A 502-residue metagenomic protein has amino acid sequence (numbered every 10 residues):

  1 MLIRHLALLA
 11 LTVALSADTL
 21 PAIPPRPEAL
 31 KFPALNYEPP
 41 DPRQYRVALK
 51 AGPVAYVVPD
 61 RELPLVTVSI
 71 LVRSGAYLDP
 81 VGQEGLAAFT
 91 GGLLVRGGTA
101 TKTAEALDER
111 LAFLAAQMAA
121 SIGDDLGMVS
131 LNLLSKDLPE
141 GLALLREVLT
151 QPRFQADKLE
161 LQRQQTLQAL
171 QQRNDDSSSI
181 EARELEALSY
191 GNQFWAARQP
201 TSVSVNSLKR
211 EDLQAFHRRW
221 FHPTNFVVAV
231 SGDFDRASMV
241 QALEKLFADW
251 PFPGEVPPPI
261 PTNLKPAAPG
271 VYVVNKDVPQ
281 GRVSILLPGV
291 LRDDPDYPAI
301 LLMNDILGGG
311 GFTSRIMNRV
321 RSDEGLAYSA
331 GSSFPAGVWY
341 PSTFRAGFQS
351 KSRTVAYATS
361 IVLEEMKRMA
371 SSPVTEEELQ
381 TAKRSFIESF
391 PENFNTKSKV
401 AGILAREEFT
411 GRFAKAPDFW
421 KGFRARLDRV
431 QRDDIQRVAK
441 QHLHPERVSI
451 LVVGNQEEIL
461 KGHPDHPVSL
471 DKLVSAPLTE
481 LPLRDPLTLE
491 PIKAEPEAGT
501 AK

Functional and structural regions predicted by a protein language model:
T19-P27, A106-F216, T262, A268 (+2 more regions): Acidic/histidine-enriched segments that form metal/cofactor-coordinating and catalytic pocket/exosite environments
L20-L30, V227-L291, V452-E495: An aromatic/glycine/proline-enriched structural segment found at the starts of mature extracellular/organellar domains
P27-A48, A187-F226, P258-N263, F390 (+2 more regions): Histidine-acidic residue clusters that define the catalytic metal-binding segment of zinc metallopeptidase domains
K31-L71: Mature N-terminal segment immediately following signal peptide/propeptide cleavage in secreted/periplasmic
T67-N132, D175, W195-Q199, G310-L326 (+1 more regions): M16/MPP (pitrilysin/insulinase) zinc-metallopeptidase core fold and M16-derived inactive scaffolds
A76, S284-P288, G308-S350, I403: A structural supersecondary motif
R96-K102, L131-R163, G310-G311, P335-F394 (+1 more regions): M16/insulysin-pitrilysin zinc metalloprotease superfamily fold
Q165-E184, T262-G281, N318-A327, S372-A425 (+3 more regions): Short acidic/His-enriched helical or mixed secondary-structure segments at domain edges of catalytic enzymes and some
